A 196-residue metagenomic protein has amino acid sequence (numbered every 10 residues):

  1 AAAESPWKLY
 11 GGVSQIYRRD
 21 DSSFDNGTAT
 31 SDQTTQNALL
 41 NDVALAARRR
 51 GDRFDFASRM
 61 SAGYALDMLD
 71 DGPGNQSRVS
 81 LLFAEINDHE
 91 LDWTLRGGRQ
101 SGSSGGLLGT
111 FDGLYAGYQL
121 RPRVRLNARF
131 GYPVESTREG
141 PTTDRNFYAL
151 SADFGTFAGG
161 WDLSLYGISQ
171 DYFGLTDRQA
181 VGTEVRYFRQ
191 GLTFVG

Functional and structural regions predicted by a protein language model:
A1-E4, D92: Cleavable N-terminal export/targeting peptides
P6-Q33: Short glycine/proline- and aromatic-enriched beta-strand/turn motifs that initiate or cap beta-hairpins
G27-Y172, R178-F188, V195: Outer-membrane beta-barrel channel domains
